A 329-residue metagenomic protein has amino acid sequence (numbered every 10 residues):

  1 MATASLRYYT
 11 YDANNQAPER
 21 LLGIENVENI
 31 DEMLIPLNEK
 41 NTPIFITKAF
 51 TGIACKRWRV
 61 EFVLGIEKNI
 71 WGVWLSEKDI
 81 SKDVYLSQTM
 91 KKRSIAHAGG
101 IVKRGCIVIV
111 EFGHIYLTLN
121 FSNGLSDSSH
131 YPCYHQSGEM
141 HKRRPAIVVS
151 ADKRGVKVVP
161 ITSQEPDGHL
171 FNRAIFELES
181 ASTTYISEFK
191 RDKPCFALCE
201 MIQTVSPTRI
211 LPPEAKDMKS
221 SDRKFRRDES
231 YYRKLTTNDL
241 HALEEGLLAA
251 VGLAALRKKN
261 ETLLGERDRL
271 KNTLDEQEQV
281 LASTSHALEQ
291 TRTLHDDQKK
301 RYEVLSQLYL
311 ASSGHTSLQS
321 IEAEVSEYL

Functional and structural regions predicted by a protein language model:
M1-R104, R173-L329: C-terminal terminal-subdomain/extension
T3-A4, M33-I35, G99-P132: Short coil-to-beta transition motif at edge beta-strands of beta-rich domains
M90-K92, S122-N123, H135-S137: Active-site substrate-binding loop(s) of clan PA
I109, V159, L198-E200: Residues in well-ordered beta-strands of folded domains
H114, P160-T162, Q203: A mature extracytoplasmic/lumenal domain signature
L117, E165, T204-P207: Short, acidic Gly/Pro/Ser/Thr-rich loop/turn segments
L119-S122, V158-P160, H169-F171, R209-P212: A short secondary-structure junction signal
P132-R143, V148-Y185: Compact nucleic-acid interaction/catalytic patches
